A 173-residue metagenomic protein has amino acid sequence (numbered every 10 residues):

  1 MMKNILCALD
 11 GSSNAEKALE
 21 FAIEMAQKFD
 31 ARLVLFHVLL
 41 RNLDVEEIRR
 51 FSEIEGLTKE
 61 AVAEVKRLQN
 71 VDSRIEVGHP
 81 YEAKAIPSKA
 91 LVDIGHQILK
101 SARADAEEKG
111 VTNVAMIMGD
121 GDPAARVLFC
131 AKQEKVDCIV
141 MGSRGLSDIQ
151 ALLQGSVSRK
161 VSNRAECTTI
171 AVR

Functional and structural regions predicted by a protein language model:
K3-P80, K109, V114: Small/aliphatic-rich secondary-structure junction motif
S12, D120-P123, L146: Short beta->alpha connector loops
A15, L91, G95, Q154 (+1 more regions): Short, conserved glycine- and acidic-residue-centered signature motifs in active-site or ligand-binding loops
E24, A125-R173: Gly/Ser-rich helix-loop-strand patches that form or flank binding pockets for ribonucleotide-derived cofactors
V34-F36, I117, V140, I170: Hydrophobic/aromatic beta-strand patches that form the interior of the parallel beta-sheet core in alpha/beta enzyme
E76-I139: Structural beta-alpha unit
